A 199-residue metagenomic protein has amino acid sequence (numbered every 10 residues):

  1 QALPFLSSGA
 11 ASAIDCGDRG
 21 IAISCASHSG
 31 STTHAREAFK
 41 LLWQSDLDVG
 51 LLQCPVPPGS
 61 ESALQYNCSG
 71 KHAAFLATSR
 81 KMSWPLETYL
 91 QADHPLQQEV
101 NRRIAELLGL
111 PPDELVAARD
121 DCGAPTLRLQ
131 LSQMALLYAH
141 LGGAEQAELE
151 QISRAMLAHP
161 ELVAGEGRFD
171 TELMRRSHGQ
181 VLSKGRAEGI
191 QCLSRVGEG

Functional and structural regions predicted by a protein language model:
Q1-A11: Active-site SXXK
A2, H34, S69-H72, Q130-Q133 (+1 more regions): Catalytic-loop motifs flanking and including active-site residues across diverse enzymes
L3, K40, R154: Surface-exposed charge patches
D15-E114, A118-A124, L137-H140: Active-site-adjacent helix/loop patches that line small-molecule binding or acyl-intermediate pockets
R119-D120, E166-G199: Short, Gly/Ser/Thr-enriched beta-strand-loop segments that form substrate-interacting elements of hydrolase/peptidase
P125-E148, I152-S153, L157, I190-G199: Active-site-proximal alpha-helical segments within enzyme catalytic domains
A139-L182: Conserved active-site loop region of the serine DD-peptidase/beta-lactamase
